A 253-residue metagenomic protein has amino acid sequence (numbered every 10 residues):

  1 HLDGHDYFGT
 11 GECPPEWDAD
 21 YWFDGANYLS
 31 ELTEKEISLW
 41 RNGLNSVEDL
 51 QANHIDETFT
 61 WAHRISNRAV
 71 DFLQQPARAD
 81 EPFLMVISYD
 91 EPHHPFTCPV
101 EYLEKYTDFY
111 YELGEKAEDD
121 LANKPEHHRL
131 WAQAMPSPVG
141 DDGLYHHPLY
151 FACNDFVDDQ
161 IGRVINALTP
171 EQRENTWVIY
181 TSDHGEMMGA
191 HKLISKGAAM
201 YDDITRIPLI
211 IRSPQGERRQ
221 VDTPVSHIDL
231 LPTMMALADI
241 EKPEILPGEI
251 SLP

Functional and structural regions predicted by a protein language model:
H1-I55: Catalytic-site neighborhoods of secreted/periplasmic enzymes that process anionic sulfate/phosphate groups
D6-Y7, Y89-H94, E101, Y111 (+4 more regions): Short, solvent-exposed loop/turn segments at secondary-structure junctions
Y7-Y28, W61-A117, E171-W177: Active-site regions of oxyanion-processing enzymes, predominantly non-cytosolic
G43-D56, R129-L149, I211-Q215: Short glycine/proline-rich turn/loop motifs
Q51-H54, T58-S66, V70, E174-T176 (+1 more regions): Polar, surface-exposed loop/tail segments that function as active-site lids or cofactor/substrate-recognition elements
T60-A77, L113, P136-T176, L237: A long, amphipathic alpha-helix that forms part of the scaffold/cap immediately adjacent to metal-dependent active
P82-S88, Y150, N154-V157, I161 (+3 more regions): Beta-strand elements within well-structured catalytic alpha/beta cores of enzymes that handle phosphate/sulfate esters
P95-C98, A167-G216, D222-S226: Histidine-centered active-site microenvironments of extracellular/periplasmic hydrolases and transferases
